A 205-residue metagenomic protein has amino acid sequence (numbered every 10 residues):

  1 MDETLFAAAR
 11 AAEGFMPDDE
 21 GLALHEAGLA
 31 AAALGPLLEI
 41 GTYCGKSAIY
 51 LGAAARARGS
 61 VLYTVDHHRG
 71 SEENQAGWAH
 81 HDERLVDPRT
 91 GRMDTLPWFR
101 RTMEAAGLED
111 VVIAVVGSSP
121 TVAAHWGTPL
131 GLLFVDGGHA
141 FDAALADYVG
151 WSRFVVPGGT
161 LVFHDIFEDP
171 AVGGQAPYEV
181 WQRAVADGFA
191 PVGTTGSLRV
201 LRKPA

Functional and structural regions predicted by a protein language model:
D2-F15, G21-A205: S-adenosylmethionine/decaboxylated-SAM
